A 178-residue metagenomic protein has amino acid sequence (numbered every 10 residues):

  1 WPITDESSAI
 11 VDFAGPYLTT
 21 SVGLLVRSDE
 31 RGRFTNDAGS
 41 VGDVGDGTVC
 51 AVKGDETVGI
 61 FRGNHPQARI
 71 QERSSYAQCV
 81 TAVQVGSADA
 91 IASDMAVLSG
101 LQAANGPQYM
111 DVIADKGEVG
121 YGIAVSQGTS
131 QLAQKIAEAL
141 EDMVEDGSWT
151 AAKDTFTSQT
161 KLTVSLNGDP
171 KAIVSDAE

Functional and structural regions predicted by a protein language model:
W1-D43: Acidic, polar ligand-binding/catalytic clefts
W1-I10, R62, Q84-G117: A ligand-binding cleft/hinge motif common to bilobed small-molecule-binding domains
W1-T4, T20, R27-S28, G54-D55 (+2 more regions): Beta->alpha turn/N-cap motifs
L18-V26, S99-E141, T160-E178: Periplasmic-binding protein-like
N36, Q71-V85, V119: Short helix-initiation/N-cap motifs at beta->coil->alpha
A38-G54: Short loop->beta-strand "edge-of-pocket" segments that line small-molecule binding or catalytic clefts across diverse
G45-D46, R62-S74, Y109: A local structural motif
E56-I70, E141-E178: Ligand-binding clefts/hinges and TM-proximal coupling segments of bilobed small-molecule sensing domains
